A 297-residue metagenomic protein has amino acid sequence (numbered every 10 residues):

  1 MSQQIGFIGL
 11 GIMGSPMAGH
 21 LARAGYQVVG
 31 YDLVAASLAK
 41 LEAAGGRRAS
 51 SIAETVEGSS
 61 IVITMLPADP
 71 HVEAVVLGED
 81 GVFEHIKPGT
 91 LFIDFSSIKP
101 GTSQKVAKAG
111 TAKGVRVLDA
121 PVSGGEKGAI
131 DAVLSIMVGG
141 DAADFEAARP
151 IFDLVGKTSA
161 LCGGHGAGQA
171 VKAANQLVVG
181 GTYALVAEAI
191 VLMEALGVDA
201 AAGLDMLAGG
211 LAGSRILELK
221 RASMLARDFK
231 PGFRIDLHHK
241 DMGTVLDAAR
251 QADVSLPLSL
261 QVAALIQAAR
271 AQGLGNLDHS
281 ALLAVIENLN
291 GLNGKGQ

Functional and structural regions predicted by a protein language model:
M1-M65, T90, F95, E126: NAD(P)+-binding Rossmann beta1-loop-alpha1 motif at the extreme N-terminus of oxidoreductases
I5, L10, S97-G180: Rossmann-fold dinucleotide-binding core
V28, R48, R116-L118, S159 (+2 more regions): Hydrophobic beta-strand scaffold residues
I52-T64, A68-R116: Rossmann-fold NAD(P) dinucleotide-binding segment
D131-A132, I136-G139, A160, G164-L196 (+2 more regions): Active-site-proximal catalytic alpha-helix in oxidoreductases
I151, A201-A208, L260-A264: Beta-strand segments within the central parallel beta-sheet cores of soluble alpha/beta enzyme folds
H165, G213-H279, Q297: Interdomain hinge/lid region at the active-site interface of Rossmann-like NAD(P)-dependent oxidoreductases
